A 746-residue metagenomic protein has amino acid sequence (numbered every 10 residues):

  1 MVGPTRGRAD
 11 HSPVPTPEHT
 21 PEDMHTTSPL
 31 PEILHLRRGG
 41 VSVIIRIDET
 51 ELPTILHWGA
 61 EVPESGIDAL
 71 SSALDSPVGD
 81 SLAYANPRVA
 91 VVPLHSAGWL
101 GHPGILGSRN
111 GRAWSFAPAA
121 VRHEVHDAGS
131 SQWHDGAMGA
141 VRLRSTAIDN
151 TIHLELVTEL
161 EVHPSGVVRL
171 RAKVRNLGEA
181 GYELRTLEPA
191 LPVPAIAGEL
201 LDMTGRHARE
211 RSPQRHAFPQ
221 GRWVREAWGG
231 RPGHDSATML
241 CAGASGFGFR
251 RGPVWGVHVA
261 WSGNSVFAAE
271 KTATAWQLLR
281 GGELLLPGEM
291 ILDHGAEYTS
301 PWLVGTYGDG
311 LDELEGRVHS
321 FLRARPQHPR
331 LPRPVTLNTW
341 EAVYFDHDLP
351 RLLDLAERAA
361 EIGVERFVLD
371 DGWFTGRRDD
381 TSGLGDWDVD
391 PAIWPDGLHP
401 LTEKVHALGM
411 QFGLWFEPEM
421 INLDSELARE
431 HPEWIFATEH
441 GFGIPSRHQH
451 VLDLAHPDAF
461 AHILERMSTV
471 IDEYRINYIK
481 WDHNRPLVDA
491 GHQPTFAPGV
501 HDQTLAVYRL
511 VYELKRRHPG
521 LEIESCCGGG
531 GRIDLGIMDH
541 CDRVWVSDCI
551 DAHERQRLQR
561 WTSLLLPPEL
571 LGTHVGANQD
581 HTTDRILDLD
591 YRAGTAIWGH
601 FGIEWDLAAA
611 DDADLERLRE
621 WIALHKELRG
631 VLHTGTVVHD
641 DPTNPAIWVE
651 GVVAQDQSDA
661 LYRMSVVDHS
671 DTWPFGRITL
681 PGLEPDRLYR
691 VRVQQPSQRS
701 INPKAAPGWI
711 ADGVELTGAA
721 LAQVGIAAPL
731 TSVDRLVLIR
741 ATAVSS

Functional and structural regions predicted by a protein language model:
T27, P31-H35, V43, T54-E270 (+1 more regions): Polysaccharide-binding surfaces and accessory modules of carbohydrate-active proteins
G40, A172, G295, L337 (+8 more regions): Conserved, mostly hydrophobic/aromatic
G40, M239-C241, R251, P642-P685: Carbohydrate-binding surface patches
A85-R88, H95-A119, E124, F249-S265 (+4 more regions): Glycine-rich, aromatic-flanked loop segments that form ligand/cofactor-binding clefts across common enzyme folds
F116-P118, M290-G308, V733-R740: Short Pro-Gly-centered flexible turn/kink motifs
R330-E465, Y478: Aromatic-lined carbohydrate-binding/catalytic grooves of carbohydrate-active enzymes
P395-G397, R429-H431, I435-D590, H600 (+2 more regions): Active-site neighborhood of glycoside hydrolase catalytic domains
H669-S746: C-terminal beta-sandwich/jelly-roll accessory domains of carbohydrate-active enzymes
